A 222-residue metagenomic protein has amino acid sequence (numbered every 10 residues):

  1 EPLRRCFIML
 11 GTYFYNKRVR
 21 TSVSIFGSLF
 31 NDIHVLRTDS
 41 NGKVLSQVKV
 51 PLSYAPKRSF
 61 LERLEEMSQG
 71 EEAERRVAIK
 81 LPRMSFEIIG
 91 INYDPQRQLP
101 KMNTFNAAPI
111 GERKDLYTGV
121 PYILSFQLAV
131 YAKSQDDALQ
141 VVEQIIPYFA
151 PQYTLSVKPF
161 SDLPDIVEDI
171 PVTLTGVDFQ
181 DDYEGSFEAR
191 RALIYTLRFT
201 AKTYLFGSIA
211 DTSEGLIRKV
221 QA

Functional and structural regions predicted by a protein language model:
E1-I8: Short, Lys/Arg-enriched N-terminal segments with co-localized hydrophobic residues within the first ~10-30 amino acids
M9-M102: Small/polar-rich, solvent-exposed N-terminal microdomains that initiate assembly or binding
L10-Y13, K17, I91-N92, R113-I123 (+1 more regions): Extracellular/virion structural assembly segments
G70-R76, I110-T118, D182-A189: Catalytic micro-motifs at enzyme active sites that drive phosphoryl/nucleotidyl and oxygen chemistry
P82-G90, T118-S134, E143-I145, R191-Y204: Oligomerization/assembly interface segments of phage tail-like spikes and tubes
L99-R113: Conserved alpha/beta core surface patches that mediate binding of polyanionic ligands
A108-G111, G215-A222: Short, cationic low-complexity segments
T118-V120, Q140, F149-I209, E214-L216: Acidic-leaning, charged glycine-interspersed low-complexity segments
